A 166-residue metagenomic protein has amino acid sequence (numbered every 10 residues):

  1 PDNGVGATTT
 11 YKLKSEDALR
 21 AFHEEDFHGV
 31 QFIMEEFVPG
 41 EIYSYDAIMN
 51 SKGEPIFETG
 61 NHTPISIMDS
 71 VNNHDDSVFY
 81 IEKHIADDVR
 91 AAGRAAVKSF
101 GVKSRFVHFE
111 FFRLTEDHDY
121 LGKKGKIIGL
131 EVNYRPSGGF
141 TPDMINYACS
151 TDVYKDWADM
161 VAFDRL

Functional and structural regions predicted by a protein language model:
D2-G6, R135-G138: A short, flexible beta-alpha/helix-coil linker loop
G4-T9, K14-E25, Q31-I33: N-terminal beta-alpha lobe that positions the nucleotide/phosphoryl donor in ATP/NTP-coupled carboxylate activation
A7-T10, F79-K83: Flexible, glycine/proline-enriched loop segments at strand-loop-helix junctions that form or flank small-ligand binding
L13-E16, K83, D87-R90, T151: Electropositive phosphate-/nucleotide-binding environments in soluble metabolic enzymes
E25-Q31, E36-F79, D87-I127, N133-P142 (+1 more regions): Phosphate-binding core of ATP-grasp and ATP-grasp-like enzymes
R94, K155-D159: Non-transmembrane alpha-helical segments in soluble domains of secreted/periplasmic/extracellular proteins
R135-D156: ATP-dependent carboxylate-activation loops
A158-L166: Peripheral (often C-terminal) accessory segments that flank ATP-dependent C-N-forming ligase machineries
